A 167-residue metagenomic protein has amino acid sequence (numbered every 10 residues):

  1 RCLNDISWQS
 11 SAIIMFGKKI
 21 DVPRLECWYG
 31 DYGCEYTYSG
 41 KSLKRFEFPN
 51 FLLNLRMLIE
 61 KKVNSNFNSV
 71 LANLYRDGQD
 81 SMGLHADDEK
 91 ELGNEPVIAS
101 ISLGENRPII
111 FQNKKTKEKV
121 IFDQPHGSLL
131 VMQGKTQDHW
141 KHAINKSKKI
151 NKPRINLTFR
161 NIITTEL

Functional and structural regions predicted by a protein language model:
R1-L167: Non-heme Fe(II) oxygenase metal-center motifs and adjacent flexible, charged/small-residue loops
